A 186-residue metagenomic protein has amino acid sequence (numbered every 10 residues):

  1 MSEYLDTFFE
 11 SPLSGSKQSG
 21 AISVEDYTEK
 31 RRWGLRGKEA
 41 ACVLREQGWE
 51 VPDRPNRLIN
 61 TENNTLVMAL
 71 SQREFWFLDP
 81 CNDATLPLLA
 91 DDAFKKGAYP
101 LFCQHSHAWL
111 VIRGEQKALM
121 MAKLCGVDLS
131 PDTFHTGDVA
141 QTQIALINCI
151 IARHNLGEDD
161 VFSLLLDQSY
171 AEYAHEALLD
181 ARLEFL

Functional and structural regions predicted by a protein language model:
M1-L186: Basic, glycine/lysine-rich polyanion-binding surfaces/domains
